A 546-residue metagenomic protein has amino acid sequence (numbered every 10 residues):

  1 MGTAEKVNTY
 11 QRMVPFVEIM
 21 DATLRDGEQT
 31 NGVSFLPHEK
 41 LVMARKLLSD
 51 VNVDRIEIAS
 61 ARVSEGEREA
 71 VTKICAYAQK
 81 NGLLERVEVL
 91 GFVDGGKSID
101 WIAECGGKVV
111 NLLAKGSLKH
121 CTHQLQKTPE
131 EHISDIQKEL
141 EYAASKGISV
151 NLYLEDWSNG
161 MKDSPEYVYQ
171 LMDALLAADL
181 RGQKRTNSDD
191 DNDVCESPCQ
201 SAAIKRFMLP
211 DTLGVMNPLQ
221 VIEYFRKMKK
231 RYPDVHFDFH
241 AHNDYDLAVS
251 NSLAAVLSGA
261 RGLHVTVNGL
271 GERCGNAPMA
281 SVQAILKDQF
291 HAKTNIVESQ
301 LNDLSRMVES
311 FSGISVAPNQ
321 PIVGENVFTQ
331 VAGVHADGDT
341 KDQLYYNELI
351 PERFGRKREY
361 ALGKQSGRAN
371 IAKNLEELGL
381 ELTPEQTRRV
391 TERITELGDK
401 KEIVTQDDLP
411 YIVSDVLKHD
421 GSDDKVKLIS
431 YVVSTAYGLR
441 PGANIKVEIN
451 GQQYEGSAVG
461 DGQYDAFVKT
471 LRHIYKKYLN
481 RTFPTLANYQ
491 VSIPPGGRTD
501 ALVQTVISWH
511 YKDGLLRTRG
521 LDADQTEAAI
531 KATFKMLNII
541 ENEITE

Functional and structural regions predicted by a protein language model:
G2-G95, L362-K364, N374: N-terminal capping/small domains of soluble enzymes
G2-R25, F290-S457, G497-Q504: A mid-to-C-terminal "edge-of-domain" accessory segment
N8-G32, N111-Q124, S145-W157, M228-H236: N-terminal small/glycine-rich loop or linker at the start of catalytic domains across soluble metabolic enzymes
Q29-T30, S34, E39-M43, L48 (+2 more regions): Non-catalytic terminal/interface segments that mediate subunit docking, oligomerization, and allosteric communication
N52-A78, A114-K127, E155-K162, M208-L219 (+1 more regions): Glycine-rich, proline-tolerant flexible connector loops at the mouths of alpha/beta enzymes
S60, N81-N151, D156-P165: Active-site beta->alpha loop and helix N-cap motifs at the rims of alpha/beta catalytic domains
E65-G91, I133-S145, A177, I222-F239: Alpha-helix-loop-beta-strand connector modules within alpha/beta enzyme cores
K184-R185, V194-Q200: Intrinsically disordered, low-complexity proline-rich regions
